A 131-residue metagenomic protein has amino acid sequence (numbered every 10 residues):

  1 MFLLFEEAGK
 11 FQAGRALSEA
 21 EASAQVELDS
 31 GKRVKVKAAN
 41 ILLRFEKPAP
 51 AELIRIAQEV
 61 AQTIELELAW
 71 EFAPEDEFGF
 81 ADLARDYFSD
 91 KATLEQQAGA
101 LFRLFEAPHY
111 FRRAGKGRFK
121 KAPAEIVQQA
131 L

Functional and structural regions predicted by a protein language model:
M1-L131: Charge-lined substrate channels and their catalytic hotspots, especially those that engage the 3′ end of RNA
